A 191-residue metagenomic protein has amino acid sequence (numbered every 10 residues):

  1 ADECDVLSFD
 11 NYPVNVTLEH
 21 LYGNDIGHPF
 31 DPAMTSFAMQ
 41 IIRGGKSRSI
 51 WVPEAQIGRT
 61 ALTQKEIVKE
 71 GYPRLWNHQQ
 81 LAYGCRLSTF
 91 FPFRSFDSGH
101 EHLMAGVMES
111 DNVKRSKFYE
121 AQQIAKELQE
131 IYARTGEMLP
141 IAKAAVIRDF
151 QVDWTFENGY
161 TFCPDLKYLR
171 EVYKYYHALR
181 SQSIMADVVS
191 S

Functional and structural regions predicted by a protein language model:
A1, D5, F9-S191: Carbohydrate-binding surfaces of carbohydrate-active enzymes
